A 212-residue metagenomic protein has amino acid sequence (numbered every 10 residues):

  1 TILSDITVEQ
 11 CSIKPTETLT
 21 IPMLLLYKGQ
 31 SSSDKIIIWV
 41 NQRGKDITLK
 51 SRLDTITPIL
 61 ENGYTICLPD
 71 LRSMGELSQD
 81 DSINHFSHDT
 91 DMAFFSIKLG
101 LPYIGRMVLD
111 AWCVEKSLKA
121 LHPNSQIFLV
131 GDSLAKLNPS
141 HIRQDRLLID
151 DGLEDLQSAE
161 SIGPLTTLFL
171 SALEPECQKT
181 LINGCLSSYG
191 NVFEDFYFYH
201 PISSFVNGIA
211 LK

Functional and structural regions predicted by a protein language model:
T1-I2, F193: Membrane-embedded architecture of ER/inner-membrane glycosylation machinery
I2-Q30, I104-G105: N-terminal cap/lid segment of alpha/beta-hydrolase-fold proteins
S32-L121, Q126-F128, D132-S161, N191-F198: Cap/lid segment of the alpha/beta-hydrolase catalytic domain
P139-S140, T167, S171: Short helix immediately C-terminal to the catalytic nucleophile in hydrolase catalytic domains
D150-S161, L170, E174-S188: A conserved short beta-strand
P164: Residues forming the Rossmann-fold NAD(P)(H) cofactor-binding site
K179, G184-K212: The feature captures the conserved acid-bearing segment of alpha/beta-hydrolase catalytic domains
